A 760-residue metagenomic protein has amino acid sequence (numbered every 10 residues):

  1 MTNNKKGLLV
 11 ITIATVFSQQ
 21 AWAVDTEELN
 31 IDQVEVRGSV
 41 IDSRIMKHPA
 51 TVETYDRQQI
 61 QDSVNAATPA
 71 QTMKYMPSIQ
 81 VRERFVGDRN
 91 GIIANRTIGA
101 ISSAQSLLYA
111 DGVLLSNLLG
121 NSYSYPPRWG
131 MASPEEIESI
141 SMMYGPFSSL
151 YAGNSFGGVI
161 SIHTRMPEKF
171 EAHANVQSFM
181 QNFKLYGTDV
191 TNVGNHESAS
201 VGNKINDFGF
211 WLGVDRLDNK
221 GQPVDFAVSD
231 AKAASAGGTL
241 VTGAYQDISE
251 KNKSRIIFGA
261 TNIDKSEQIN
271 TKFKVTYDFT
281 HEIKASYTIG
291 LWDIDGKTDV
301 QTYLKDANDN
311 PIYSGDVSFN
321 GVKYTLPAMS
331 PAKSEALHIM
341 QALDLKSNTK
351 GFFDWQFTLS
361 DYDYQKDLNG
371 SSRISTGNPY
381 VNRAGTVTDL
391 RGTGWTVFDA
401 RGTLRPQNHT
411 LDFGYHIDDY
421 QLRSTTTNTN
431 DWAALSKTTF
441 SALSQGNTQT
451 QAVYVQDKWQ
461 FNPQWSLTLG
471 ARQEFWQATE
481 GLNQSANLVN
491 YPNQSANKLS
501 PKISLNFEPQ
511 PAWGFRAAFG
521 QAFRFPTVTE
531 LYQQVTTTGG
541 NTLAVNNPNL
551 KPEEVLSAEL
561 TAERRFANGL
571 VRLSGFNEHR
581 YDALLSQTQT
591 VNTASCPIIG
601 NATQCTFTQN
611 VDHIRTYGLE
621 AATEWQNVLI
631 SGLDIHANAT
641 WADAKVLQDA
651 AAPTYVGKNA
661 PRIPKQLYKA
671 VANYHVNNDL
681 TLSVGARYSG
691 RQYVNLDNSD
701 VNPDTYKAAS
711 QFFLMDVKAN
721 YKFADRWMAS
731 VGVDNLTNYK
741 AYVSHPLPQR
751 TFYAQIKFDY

Functional and structural regions predicted by a protein language model:
V24, G321, L326-M340, D344 (+9 more regions): Outer-membrane beta-barrel signature, preferentially recognizing the C-terminal barrel domain of Gram-negative
D32-V64, N90-I92: N-terminal periplasmic "start-of-domain" segments of outer-membrane beta-barrel proteins
A70-L114: Extracytoplasmic beta-strand/coil segments of soluble accessory domains associated with Gram-negative outer-membrane
L114-P146, A199: Short acidic/polar hinge/loop motifs at secondary-structure boundaries that mediate gating or recognition
F170, D207-F210, E282-A285, G351-W355 (+8 more regions): Repeated loop/turn-to-beta-strand initiation elements of outer-membrane beta-barrel proteins
N175, Q460-L467, W476, L570 (+4 more regions): Gram-negative outer-membrane beta-barrel transporters
D189-D299, L337-K350, R405: Transmembrane beta-barrel wall of Gram-negative outer-membrane proteins
T276-W292, S330-S485, N490, N506-E508 (+3 more regions): Face-selective signature of the C-terminal outer-membrane beta-barrel domain
